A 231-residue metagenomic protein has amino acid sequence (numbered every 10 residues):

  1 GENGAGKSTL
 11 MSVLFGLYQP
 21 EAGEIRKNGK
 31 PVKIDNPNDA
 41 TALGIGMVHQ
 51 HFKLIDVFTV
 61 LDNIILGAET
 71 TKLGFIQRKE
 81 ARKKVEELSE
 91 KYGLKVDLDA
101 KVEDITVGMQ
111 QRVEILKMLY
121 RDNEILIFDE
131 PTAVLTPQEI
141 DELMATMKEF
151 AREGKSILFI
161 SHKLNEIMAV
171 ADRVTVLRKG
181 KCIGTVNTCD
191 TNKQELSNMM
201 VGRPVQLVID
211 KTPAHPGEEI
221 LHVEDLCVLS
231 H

Functional and structural regions predicted by a protein language model:
G1-H231: Glycine-rich phosphate-binding loops of nucleotide-dependent enzymes
